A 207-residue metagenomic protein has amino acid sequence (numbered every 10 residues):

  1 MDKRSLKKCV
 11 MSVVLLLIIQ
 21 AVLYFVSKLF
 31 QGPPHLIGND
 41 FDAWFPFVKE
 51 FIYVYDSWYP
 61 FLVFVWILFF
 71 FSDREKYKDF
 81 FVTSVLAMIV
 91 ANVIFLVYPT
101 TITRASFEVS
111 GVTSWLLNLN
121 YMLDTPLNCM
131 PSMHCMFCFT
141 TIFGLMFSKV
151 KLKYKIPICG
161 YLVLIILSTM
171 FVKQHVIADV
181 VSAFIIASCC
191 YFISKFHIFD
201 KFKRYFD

Functional and structural regions predicted by a protein language model:
M1-L62, T100, F107-E108, L117: N-terminal transmembrane-helix/juxtamembrane module of multi-pass inner/ER membrane proteins
Q20-L23, M88-V97, G160-F171: Aromatic-anchored segments of alpha-helical transmembrane domains
S27-F41, F70-Y154, K201-D207: Membrane-interface loops
V54-F61, M133-F137, V181-I185: Membrane-embedded alpha-helical segments of multi-pass membrane proteins, especially the transmembrane helices
F61-W66, M136-F143, Y161-S168: Hydrophobic, membrane-inserted alpha-helices
A105-V109, T125-M130, L164-Y191: Interfacial helix-loop-helix junctions of multi-pass membrane proteins
I142-F147, A187-K195: Hydrophobic transmembrane alpha-helices
